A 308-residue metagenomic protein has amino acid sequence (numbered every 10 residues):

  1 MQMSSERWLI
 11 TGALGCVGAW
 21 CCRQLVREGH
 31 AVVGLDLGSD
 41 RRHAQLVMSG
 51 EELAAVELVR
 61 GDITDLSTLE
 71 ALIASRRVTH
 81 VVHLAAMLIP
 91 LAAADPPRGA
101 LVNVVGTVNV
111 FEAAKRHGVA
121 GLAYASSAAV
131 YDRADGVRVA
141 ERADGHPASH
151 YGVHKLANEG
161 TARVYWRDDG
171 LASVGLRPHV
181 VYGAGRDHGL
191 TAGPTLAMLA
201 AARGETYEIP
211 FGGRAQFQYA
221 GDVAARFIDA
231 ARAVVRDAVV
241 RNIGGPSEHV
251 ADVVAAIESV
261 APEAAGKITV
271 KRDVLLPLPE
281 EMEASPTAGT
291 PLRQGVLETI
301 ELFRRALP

Functional and structural regions predicted by a protein language model:
W8-R27: N-terminal Rossmann NAD(P)H-binding glycine-rich loop of SDR-like oxidoreductase domains
H30-R41: Conserved glycine-rich Rossmann-like NAD(P)H-binding loop of the short-chain dehydrogenase/reductase
R60-V102: NAD(P)H-binding glycine-rich loop region in Rossmannoid oxidoreductase-like domains and their noncatalytic homologs
A93, S173-A184, L196-Q218: A conserved pocket-lining segment of Rossmann-fold NAD(P)-dependent short-chain dehydrogenase/reductase
V108-H150: Conserved Rossmann-fold NAD(P)-dependent oxidoreductase catalytic core, especially the SDR/UDP-sugar
R133, H146-V174: Active-site Tyr-X1-5-Lys
L156, D169, Y182-T195, E205 (+2 more regions): Glycine/proline-rich active-site loop of Rossmann-fold NAD(P)-dependent oxidoreductases
E205, I209-G213, F217-P308: C-terminal substrate-binding subdomain of Rossmann-fold SDR/epimerase-dehydratase oxidoreductases
